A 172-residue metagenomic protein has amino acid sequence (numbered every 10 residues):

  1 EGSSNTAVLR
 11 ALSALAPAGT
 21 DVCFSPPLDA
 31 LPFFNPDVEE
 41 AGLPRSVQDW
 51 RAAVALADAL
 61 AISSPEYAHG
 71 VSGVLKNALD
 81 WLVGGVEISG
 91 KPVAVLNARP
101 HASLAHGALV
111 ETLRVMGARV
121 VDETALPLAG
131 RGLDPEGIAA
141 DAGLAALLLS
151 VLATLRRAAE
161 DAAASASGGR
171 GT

Functional and structural regions predicted by a protein language model:
E1-S64, G70-D80, A139-T172: N-terminal beta1-alpha1-beta2 submodule of the flavodoxin-like/Rossmannoid cofactor-binding fold
A14, N77-E87, E111-M116: A glycine- and small-aliphatic-rich helix-loop capping segment at beta-alpha/alpha-beta transitions that lines
V22-F33, G84-V86, V115-P135: Mobile beta-alpha loop/short-helix "lid" or hinge segments that flank ligand
F34, L75-W81, V95, H106 (+1 more regions): Bulky hydrophobic/aromatic packing residues
P36, G84, A98: Short, conserved catalytic or interaction motifs in soluble domains
D58-L60, S89-V93: Short, surface-exposed connector motifs at secondary-structure boundaries
A68-H69, A102: Glycine-rich nucleotide phosphate-binding loop and flanking beta-alpha elements of Rossmann-like dinucleotide-binding
K91-G130, G143-A146: Short, glycine-/small-residue-rich phosphate/pyrophosphate-handling segment
